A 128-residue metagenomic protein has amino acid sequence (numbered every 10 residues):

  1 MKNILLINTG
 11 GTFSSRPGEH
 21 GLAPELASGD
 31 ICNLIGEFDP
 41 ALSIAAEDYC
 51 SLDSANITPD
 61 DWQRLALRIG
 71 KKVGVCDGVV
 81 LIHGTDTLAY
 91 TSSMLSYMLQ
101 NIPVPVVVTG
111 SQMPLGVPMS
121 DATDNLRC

Functional and structural regions predicted by a protein language model:
M1-C128: Active-site histidine-anchored catalytic micro-motif
